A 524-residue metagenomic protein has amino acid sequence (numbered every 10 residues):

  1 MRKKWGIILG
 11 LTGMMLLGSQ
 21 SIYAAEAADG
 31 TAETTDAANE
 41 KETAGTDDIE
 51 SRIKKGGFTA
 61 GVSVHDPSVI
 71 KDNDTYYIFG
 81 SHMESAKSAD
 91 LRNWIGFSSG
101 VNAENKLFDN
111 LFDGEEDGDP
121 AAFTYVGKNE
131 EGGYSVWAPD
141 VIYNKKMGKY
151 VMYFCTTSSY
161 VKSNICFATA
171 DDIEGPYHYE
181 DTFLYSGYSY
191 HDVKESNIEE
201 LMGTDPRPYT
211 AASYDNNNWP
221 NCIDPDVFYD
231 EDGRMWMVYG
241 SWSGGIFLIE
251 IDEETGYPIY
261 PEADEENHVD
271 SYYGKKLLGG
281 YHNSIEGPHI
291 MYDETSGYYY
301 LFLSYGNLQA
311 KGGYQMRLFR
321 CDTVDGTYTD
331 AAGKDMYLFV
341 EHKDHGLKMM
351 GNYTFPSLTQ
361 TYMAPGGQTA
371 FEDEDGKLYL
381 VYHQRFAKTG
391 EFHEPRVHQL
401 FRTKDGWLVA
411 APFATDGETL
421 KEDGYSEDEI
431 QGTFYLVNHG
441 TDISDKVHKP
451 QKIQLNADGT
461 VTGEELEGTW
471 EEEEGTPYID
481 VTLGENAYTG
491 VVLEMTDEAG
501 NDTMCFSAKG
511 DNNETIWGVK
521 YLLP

Functional and structural regions predicted by a protein language model:
M1-I7: Bacterial N-terminal signal peptides that target proteins for export
I8-L9, Y23: Residues marking helix boundaries in flexible regions
G10-G18: Bacterial N-terminal signal peptides
G18-T35: Sec-dependent signal peptide cleavage junction
G30-P524: Carbohydrate-active catalytic/glycan-binding domains of CAZyme proteins, especially the secreted or lumenal ectodomains
